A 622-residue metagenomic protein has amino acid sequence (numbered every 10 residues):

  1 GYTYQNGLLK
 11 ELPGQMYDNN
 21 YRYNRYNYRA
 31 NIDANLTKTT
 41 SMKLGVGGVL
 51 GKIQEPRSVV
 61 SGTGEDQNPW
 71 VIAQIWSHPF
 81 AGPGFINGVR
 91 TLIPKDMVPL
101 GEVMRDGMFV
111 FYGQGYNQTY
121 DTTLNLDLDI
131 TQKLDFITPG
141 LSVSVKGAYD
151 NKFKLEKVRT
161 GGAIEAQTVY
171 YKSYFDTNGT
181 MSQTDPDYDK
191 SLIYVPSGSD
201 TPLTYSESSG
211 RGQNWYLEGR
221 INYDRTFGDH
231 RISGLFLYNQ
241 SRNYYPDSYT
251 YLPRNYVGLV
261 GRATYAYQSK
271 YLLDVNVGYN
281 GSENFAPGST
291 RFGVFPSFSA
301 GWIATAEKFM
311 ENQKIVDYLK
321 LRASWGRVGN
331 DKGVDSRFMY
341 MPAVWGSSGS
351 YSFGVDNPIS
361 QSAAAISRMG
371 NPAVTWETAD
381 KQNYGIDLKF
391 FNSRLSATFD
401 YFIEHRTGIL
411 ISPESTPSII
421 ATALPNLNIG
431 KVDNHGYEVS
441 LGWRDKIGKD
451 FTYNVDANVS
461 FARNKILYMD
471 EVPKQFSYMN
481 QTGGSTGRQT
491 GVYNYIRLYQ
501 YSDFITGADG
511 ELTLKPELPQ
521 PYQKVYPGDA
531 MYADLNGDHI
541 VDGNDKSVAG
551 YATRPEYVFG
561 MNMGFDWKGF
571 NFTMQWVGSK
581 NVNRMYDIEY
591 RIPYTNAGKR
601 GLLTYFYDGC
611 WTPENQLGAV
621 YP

Functional and structural regions predicted by a protein language model:
G1-E55: Transmembrane beta-barrel wall of Gram-negative outer-membrane proteins
T3, F402, S460, Q575-S579: Histidine- and/or cysteine-centered catalytic micro-motif in compact active-site loops
N31-T40, V46-L50, V59, I72-W76 (+3 more regions): Extracellular/periplasmic, surface-exposed regions of secreted and cell-surface proteins
S58, T63, R337, R444-T553 (+2 more regions): Conserved small-residue
P139, A552-M585: Glycine-rich, aromatic-lined ligand/substrate-binding cores of catalytic and carbohydrate-binding domains
T160-G161, N255, V472-P473, V577-K580 (+1 more regions): Short Gly/aromatic-enriched secondary-structure transition segments
G234-R242, L272-G281, M531-R554: Catalytic-site beta-strand/loop segments enriched in glycine and acidic/polar residues
